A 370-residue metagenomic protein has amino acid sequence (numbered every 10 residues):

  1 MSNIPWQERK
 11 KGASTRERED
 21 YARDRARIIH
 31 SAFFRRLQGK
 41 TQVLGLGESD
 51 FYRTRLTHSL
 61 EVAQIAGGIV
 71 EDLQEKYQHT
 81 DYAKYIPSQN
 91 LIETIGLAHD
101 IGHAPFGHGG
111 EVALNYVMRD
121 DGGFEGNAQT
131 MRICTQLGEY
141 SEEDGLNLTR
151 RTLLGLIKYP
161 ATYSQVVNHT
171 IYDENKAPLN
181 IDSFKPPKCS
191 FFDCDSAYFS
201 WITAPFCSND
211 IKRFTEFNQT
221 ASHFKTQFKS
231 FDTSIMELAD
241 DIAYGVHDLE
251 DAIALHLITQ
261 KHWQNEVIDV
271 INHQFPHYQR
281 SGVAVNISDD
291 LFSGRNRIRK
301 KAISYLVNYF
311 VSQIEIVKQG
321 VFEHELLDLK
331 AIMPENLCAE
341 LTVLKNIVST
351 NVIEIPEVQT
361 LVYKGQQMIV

Functional and structural regions predicted by a protein language model:
M1-E17, R25, I29-K40, L60 (+3 more regions): Sequence-structural signature of the catalytic-core scaffold of metal-dependent phosphohydrolases that act on
R23-F34, I332-E340: Acidic, low-complexity proline/glycine-rich segments
K40-D50, T220, I347-V352: A short small-residue
R53-L56: Low-complexity, highly charged intrinsically disordered N-terminal segments that act as targeting/localization
A98: Active-site-proximal cofactor/substrate-binding loop regions of enzyme domains
I101: Basic, low-complexity intrinsically disordered segments
F275-V370: C-terminal subdomains that position terminal phosphate/3'-OH groups for nucleotidyl transfer/ligation, primarily on
